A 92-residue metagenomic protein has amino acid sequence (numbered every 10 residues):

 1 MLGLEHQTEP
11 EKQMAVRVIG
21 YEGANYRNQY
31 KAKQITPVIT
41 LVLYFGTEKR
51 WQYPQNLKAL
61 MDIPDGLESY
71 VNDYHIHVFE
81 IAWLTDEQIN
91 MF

Functional and structural regions predicted by a protein language model:
M1-F92: Conserved single-residue anchors adjacent to enzymatic active/cofactor-binding motifs
